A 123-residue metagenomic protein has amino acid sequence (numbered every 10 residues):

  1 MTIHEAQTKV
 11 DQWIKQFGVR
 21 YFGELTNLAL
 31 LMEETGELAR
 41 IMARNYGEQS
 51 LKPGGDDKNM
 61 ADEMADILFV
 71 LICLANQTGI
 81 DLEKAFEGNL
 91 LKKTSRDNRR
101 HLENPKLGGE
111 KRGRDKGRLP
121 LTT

Functional and structural regions predicted by a protein language model:
M1-M64, L68-T123: Flexible "arm" and connector segments at domain edges
